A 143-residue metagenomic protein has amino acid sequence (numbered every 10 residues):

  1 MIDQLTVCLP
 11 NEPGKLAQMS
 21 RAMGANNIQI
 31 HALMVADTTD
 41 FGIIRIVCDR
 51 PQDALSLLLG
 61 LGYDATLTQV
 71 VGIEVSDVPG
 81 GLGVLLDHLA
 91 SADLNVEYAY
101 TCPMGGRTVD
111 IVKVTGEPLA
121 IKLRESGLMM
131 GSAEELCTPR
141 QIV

Functional and structural regions predicted by a protein language model:
M1-V143: A conserved regulatory-domain signal marking ACT and ACT-like small-molecule sensing domains and adjacent regulatory
